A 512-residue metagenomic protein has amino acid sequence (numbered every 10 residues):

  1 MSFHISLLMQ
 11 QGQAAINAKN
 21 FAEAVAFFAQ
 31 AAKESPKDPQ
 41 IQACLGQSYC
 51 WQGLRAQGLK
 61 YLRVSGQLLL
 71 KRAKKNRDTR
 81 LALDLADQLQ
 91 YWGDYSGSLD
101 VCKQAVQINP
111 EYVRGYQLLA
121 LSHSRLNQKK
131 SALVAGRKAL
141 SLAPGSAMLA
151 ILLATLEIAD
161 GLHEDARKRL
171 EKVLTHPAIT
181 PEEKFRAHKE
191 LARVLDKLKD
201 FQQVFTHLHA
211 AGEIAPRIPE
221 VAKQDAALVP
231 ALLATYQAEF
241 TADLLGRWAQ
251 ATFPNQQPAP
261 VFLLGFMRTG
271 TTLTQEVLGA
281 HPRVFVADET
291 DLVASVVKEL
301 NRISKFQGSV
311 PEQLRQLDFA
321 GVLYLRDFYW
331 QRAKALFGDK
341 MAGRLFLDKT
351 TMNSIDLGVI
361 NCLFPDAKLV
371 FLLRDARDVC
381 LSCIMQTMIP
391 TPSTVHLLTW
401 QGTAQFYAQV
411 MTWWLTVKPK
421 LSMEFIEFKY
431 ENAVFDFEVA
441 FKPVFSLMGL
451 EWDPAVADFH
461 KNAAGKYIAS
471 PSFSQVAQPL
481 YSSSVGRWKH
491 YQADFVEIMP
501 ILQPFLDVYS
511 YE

Functional and structural regions predicted by a protein language model:
A135, E164-A178, A187-Q257, E312-Q313 (+4 more regions): PAPS-dependent sulfotransferases, especially Golgi type II membrane carbohydrate sulfotransferases
P254-F364, L372: Phosphate-binding active sites in nucleotide-utilizing proteins
I360-I384: Conserved phosphate-donor/acceptor-positioning beta-strand/loop module used by diverse small-molecule
